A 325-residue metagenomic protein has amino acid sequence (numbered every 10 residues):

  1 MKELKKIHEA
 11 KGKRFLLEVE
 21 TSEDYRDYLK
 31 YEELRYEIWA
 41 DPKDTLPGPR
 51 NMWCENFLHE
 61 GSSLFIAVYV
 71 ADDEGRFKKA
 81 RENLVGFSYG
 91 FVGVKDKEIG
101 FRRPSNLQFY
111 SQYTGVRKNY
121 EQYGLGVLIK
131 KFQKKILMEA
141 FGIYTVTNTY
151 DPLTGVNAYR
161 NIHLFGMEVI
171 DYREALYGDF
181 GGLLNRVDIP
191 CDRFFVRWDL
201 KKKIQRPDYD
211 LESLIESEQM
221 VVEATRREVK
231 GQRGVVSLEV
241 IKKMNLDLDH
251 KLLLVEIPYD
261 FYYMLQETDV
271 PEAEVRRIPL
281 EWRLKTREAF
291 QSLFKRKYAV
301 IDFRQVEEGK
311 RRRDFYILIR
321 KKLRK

Functional and structural regions predicted by a protein language model:
M1-K5, Y177-K325: Intrinsically disordered, low-complexity, positively biased terminal segments
M1-V70, G75, A80-N83: Short amphipathic alpha-helix that is part of the acyltransferase structural core
E55-V68, D73-F77, G86, I189-C191 (+2 more regions): A short helix-loop-beta-strand connector motif used in the catalytic cores of GNAT acetyltransferases and, in some
F65-A67, G75-V92, E98-G100, Y110-G115: Conserved beta-strand in the GNAT
V94-S111, E121, Y144, L248-L253: A conserved beta-turn-beta hairpin within the catalytic core of GNAT-like acetyltransferases that forms part
V116-M138, N157, I278, W282-K285: Conserved acetyl-CoA-binding loop-helix of GNAT-fold acetyltransferases
L137-P152: Conserved GNAT acetyl-CoA-binding A-motif
N161-Y172, Y298: Conserved acetyl-CoA-binding loop of GNAT-fold acetyltransferases
